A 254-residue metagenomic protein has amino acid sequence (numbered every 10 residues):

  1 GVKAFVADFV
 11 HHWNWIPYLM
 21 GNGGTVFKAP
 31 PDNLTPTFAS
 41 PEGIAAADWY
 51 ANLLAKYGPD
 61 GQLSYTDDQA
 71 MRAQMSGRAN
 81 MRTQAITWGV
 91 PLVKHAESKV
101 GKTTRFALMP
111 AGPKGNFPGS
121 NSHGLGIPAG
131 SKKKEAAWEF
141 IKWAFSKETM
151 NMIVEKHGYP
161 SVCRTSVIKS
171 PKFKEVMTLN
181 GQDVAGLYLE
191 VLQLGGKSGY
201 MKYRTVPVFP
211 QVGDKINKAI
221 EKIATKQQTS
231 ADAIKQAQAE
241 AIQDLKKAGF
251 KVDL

Functional and structural regions predicted by a protein language model:
G1-P36, E42, A70, A79: Extracytoplasmic/periplasmic solute-binding protein
G1-V2, N14, M71-A73, G89-A96 (+2 more regions): Pocket-flanking alpha-helical
Y18-F27, A46-G58, H95-K99: Ligand-binding cleft/hinge of the Venus flytrap
D32-S64, R105, M109: Glycine-centered hinge/linker elements that transmit conformational signals in sensory and ligand-binding systems
G61-S76: Short helix-initiation/N-cap motifs at beta->coil->alpha
N80-A85: Paired acidic/hydrophobic, glycine-rich loop segments that form the ligand-binding mouth/hinge of periplasmic-binding
T87-G101, G112-K218, V252-L254: C-terminal lobe and pocket-closing loops of periplasmic/extracytoplasmic Venus-flytrap solute-binding proteins
K222-K235: Short, charged, surface-exposed loops that flank catalytic or proteolytic processing sites
